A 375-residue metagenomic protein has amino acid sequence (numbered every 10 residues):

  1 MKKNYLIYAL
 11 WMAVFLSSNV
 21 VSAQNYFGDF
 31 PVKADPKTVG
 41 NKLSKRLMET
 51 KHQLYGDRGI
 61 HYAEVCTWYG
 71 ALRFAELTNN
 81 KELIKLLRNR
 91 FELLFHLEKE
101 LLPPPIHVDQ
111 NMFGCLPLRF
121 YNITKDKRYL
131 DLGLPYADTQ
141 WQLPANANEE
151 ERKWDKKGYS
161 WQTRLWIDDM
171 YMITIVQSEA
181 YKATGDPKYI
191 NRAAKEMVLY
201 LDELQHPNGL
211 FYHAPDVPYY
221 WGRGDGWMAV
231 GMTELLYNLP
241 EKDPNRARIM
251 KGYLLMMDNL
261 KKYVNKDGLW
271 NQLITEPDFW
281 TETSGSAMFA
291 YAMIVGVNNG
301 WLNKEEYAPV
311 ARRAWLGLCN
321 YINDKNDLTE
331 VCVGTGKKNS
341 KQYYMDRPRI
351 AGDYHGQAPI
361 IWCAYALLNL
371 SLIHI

Functional and structural regions predicted by a protein language model:
M1-Q24: Bacterial Sec-dependent N-terminal signal peptides
P36-Y55, E82-P103, D131-R152, P187-L210 (+2 more regions): Long, well-ordered core segments of solenoidal/helical folds
I60-A75, I106-N122, L165-K182, W221-Y237 (+2 more regions): Well-ordered alpha-helical segments within folded domains of soluble proteins
N111-F120, K125-D169: Extracytoplasmic mature domains of secreted/periplasmic and thylakoid-lumen proteins
A180-N191, L235-A247, G296-N303: Inter-helical turn/loop segments and adjacent helix faces that build the functional surface of alpha-helical bundle
A229-I274: Oxyanion-binding "anion nests"
D324-Q342: A glycine-biased, small/acidic residue-tolerant capping/turn segment at secondary-structure junctions
I373-I375: Conserved small/polar residues in nucleotide/adenosyl-binding loops
